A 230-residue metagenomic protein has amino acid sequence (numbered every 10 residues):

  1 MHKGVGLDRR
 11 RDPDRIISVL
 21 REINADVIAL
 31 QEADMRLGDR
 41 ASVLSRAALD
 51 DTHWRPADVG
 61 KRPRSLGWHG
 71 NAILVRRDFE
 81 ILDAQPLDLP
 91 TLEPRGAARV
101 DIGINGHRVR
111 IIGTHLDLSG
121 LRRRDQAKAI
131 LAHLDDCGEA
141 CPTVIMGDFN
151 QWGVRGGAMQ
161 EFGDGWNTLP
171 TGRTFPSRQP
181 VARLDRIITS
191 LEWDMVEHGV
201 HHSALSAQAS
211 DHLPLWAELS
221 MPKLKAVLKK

Functional and structural regions predicted by a protein language model:
M1-V27, M35, D39, R55-V59 (+1 more regions): Active-site regions of metal-assisted phosphoester/phosphodiester hydrolases, unifying DNase/endonuclease modules
L30: Active-site nucleophile-adjacent alpha helix/oxyanion-hole segment immediately C-terminal to the catalytic cysteine
L44-H53: Glycosyltransferases and closely related glycan-assembly transferases that use nucleotide-activated donors
